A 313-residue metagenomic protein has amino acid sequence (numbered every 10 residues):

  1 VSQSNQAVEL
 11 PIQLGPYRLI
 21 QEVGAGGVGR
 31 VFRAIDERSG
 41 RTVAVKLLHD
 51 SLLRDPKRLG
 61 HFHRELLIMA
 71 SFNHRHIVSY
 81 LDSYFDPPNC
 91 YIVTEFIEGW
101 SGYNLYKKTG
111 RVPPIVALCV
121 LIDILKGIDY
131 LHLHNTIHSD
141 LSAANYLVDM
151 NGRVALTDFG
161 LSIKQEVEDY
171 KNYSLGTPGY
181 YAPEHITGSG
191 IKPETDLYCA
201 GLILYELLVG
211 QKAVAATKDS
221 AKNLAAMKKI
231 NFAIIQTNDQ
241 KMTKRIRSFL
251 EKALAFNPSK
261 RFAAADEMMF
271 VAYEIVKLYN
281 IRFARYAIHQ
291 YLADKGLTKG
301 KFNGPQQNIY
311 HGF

Functional and structural regions predicted by a protein language model:
R30: Conserved N-lobe ATP-binding subsite of Hanks-type protein kinase domains, especially the beta3 VAIK lysine
H49-S71: AlphaC helix of the eukaryotic protein kinase fold
S83: Activation-segment/catalytic-loop signature of the eukaryotic protein kinase fold
P87-S101, L105: Conserved short submotifs of the Hanks-type protein kinase catalytic core that shape the nucleotide-binding pocket
V120-L121: Activation segment signature within eukaryotic-like protein kinase domains
K126-T136: Protein kinase catalytic-loop region centered on the HRD/HxD motif
N280-F313: Regulatory extensions appended to serine/threonine kinase catalytic cores
